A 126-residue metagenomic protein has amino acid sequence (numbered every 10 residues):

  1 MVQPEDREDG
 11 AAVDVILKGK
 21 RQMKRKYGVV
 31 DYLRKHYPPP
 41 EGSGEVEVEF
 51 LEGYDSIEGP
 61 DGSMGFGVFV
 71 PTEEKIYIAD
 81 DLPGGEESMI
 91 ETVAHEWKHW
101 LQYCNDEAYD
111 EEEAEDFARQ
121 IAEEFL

Functional and structural regions predicted by a protein language model:
R7-G10, D14-Y77, L126: Auxiliary, metal-adjacent structural segments of Zn-dependent hydrolase domains
R25, E86, I90, D110 (+1 more regions): Hydrophobic (often cysteine-bearing) scaffold residues that line and stabilize catalytic clefts of nucleotide/cofactor
I76-T92: Short pre-active-site segment immediately N-terminal to the catalytic Zn-binding motif
P83-G84, N105-A108: Acidic-and-aromatic substrate-binding clefts and catalytic sites of carbohydrate-active enzymes
E91-Y103: Active-site recognition of the HExxH zinc-binding catalytic motif
E107-L126: Post-HExxH zinc-binding segment in Zn-dependent metallohydrolases
